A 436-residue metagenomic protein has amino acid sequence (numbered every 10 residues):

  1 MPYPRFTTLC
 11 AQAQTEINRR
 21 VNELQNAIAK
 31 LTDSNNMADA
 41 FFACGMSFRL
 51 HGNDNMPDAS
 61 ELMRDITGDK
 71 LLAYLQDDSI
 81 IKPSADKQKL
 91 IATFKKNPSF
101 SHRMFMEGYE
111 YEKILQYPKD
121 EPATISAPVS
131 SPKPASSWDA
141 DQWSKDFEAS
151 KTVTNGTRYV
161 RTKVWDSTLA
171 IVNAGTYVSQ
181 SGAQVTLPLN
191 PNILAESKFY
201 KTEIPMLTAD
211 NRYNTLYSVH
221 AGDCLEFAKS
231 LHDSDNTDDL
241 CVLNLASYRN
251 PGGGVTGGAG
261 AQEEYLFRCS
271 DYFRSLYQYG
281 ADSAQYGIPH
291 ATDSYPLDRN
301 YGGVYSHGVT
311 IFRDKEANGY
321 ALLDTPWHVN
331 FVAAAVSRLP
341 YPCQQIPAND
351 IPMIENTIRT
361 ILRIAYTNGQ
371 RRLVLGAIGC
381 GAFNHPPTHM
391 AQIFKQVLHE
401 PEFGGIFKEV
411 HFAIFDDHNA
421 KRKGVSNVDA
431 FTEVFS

Functional and structural regions predicted by a protein language model:
Y3-F6, C10, E107, L115-L373 (+1 more regions): Macrodomain-like recognition of ADP-ribose-binding/processing modules
F6, L31, A40, F48-I66 (+2 more regions): Extended non-catalytic scaffold regions that mediate assembly and binding in large macromolecular machines
I17-V21, P83-S84: Short amphipathic alpha-helical heptad-repeat segments
A38, S101, L362: Short glycine-/small-residue-rich flexible loop motifs, especially phosphate/cofactor-binding loops
F42, M104-F105: Tyrosine-centered aromatic motifs in long, intrinsically disordered, low-complexity repeat arrays
